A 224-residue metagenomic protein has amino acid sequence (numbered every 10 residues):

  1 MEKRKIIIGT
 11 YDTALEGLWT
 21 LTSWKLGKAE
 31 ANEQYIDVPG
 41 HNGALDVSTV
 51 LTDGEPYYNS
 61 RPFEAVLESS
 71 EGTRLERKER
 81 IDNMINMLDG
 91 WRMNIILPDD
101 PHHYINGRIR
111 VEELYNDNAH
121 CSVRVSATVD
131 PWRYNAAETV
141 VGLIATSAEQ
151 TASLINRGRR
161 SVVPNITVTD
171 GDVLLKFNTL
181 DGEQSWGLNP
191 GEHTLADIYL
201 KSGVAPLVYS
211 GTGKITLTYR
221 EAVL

Functional and structural regions predicted by a protein language model:
M1-G40: Polar/acidic, low-complexity leader/linker segments enriched in S/T/G and N/D
K5-I7, E68-R110: Short, acidic/charged, Gly/Pro-enriched secondary-structure junctions
L26-E64: Short, solvent-exposed beta-alpha or beta-beta edge segments that form flexible loop/patches at the rim of ligand
K28-E30, M93-R133: Short beta-strand and beta-hairpin "edge-sheet" elements
V50-R74, A119-R133, A205: Oligomerization/assembly interface segments of phage tail-like spikes and tubes
Y57-R61, M87-D89, D117-C121, G158-R160 (+1 more regions): Solvent-exposed loop and beta-edge segments used for protein-protein assembly and interaction
L67-E71, V111-E113, V129-R133, G213 (+1 more regions): Beta-strand elements of well-folded, non-transmembrane domains
R133-L224: Intrinsically disordered, low-complexity segments enriched in serine, threonine, and glycine
